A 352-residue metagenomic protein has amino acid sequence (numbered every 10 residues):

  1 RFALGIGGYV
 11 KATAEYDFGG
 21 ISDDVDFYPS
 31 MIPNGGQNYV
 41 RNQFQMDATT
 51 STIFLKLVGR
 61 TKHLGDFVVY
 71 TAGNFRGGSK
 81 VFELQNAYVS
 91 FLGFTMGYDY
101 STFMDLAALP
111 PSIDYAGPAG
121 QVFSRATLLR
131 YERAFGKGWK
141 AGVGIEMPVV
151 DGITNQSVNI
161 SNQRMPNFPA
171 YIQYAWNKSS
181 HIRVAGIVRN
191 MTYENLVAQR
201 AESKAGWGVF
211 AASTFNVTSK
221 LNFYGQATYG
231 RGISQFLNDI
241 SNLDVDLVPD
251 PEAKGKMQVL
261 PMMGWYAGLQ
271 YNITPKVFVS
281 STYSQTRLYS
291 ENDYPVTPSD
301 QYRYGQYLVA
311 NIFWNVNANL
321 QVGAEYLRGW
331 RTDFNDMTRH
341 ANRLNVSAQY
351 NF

Functional and structural regions predicted by a protein language model:
R1-D26, G35-D151, R164-M165, P169 (+3 more regions): Outer membrane beta-barrel
G19-D23, S79-L84, A107-D114, G152-I160 (+5 more regions): Outer-membrane beta-barrel translocator domains and adjoining extracellular loop/strand segments of Gram-negative
F44-T50, K80-L84, G120-S124, S161-M165 (+4 more regions): Transmembrane beta-barrel outer-membrane domains
T50-F54, N86, L128, P169-Y171 (+5 more regions): Membrane-embedded beta-strand positions in outer-membrane beta-barrel channels/transporters
D66-G77, A141-M147, A185-N190, F278-R287 (+1 more regions): Transmembrane beta-strand segments that form the barrel wall of outer-membrane beta-barrel proteins
A175-Y302: Detector for outer-membrane/organellar transmembrane beta-barrel domains, recognizing the amphipathic beta-strand
L308-E325: C-terminal closing repeat unit and adjoining cap/tail of repeat-based domains
W314-V316, R339-F352: Outer-membrane beta-barrel "beta-signal"
